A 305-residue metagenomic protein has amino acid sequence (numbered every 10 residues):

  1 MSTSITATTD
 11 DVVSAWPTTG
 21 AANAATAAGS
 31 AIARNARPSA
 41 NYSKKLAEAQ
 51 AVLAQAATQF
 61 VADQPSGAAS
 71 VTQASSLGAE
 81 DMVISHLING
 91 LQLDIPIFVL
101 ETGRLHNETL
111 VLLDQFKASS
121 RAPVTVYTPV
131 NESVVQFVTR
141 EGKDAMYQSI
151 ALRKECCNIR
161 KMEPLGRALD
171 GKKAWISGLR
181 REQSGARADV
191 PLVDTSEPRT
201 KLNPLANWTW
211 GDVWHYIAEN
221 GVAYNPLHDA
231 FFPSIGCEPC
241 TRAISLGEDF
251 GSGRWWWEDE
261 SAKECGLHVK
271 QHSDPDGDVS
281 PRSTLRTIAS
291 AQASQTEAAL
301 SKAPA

Functional and structural regions predicted by a protein language model:
S2-A305: Nucleotide-activated chemistry modules centered on ATP-dependent adenylation/adenylyltransferase
